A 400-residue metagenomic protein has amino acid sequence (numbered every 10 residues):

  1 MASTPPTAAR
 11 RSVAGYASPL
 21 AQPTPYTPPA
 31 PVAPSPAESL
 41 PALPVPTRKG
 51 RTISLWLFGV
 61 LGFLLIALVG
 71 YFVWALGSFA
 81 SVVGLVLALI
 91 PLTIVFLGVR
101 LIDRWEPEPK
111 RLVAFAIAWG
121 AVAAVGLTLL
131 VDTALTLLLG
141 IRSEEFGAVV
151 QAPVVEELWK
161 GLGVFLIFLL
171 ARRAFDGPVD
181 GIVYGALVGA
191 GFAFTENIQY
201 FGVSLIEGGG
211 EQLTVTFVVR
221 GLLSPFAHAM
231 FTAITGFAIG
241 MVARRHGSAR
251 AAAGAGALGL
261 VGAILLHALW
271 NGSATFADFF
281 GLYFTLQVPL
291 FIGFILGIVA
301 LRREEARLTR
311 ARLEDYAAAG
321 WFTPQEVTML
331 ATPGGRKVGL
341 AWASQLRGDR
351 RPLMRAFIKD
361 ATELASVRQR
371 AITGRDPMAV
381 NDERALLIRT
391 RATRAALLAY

Functional and structural regions predicted by a protein language model:
M1-Y400: Hydrophobic alpha-helical segments at protein termini of multi-pass membrane proteins
